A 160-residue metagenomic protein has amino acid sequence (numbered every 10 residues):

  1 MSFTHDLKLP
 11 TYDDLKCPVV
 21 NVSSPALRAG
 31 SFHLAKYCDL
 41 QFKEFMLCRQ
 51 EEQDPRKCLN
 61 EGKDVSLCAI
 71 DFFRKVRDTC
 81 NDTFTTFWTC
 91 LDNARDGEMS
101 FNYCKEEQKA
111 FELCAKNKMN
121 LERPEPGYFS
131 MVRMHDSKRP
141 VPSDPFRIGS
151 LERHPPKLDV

Functional and structural regions predicted by a protein language model:
M1-V160: Mitochondrial intermembrane space
